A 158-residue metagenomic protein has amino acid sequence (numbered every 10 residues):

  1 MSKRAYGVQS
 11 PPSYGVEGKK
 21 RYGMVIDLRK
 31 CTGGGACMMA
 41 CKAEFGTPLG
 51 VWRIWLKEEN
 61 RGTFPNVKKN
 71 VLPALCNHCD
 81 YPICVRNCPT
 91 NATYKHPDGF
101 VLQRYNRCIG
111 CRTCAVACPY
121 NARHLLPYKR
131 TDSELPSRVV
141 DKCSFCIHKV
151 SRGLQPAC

Functional and structural regions predicted by a protein language model:
M1-C158: Non-ligating segments of multi-cofactor redox enzymes
